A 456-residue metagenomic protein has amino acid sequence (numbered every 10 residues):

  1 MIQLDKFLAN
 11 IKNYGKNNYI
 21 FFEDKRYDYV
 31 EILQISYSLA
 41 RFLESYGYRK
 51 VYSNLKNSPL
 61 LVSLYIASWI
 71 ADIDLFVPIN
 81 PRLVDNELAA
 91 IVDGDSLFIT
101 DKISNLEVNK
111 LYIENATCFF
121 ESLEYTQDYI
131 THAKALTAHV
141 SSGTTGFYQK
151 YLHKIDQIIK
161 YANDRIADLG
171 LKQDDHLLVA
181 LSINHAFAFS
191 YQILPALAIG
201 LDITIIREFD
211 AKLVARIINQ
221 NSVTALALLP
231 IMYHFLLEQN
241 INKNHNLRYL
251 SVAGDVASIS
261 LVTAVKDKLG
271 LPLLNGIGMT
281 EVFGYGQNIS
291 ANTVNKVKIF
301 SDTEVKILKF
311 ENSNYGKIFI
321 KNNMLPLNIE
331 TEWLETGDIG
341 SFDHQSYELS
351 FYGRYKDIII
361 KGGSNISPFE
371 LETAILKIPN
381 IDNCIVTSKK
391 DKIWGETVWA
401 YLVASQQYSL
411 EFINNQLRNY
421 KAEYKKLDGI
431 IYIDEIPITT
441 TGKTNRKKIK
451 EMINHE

Functional and structural regions predicted by a protein language model:
L8, N13-S45, S58, N86 (+1 more regions): Conserved AMP-binding/adenylate-forming core of the ANL superfamily
K25, L39-R82, A180-S182, N365: Conserved AMP-binding/adenylate-forming
D28-Y29, A133-N163: Conserved AMP-binding A3 loop
R41, I339-K425: AMP-binding/adenylate-forming catalytic core of the ANL superfamily
I159-H176, N184-A225: Conserved AMP-binding/adenylation subdomain of ANL enzymes
A225-A227, L237-V294: Gly/Ser/Thr-rich phosphate-binding loop
K306, E311-I329, W333, I339-S341 (+1 more regions): AMP-binding/adenylate-forming core of the ANL superfamily
K421-T444: AMP-binding/adenylate-forming catalytic domain of the ANL superfamily
